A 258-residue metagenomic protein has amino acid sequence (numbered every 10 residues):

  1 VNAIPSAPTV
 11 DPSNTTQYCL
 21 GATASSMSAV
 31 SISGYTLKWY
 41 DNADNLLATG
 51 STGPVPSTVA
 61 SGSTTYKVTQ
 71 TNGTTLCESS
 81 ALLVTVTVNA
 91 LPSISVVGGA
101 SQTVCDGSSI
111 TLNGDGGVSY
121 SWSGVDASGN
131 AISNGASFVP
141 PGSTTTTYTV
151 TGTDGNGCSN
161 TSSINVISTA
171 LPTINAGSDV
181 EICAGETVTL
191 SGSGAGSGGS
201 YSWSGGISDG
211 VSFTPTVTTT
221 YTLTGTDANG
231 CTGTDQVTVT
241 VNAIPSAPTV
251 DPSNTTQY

Functional and structural regions predicted by a protein language model:
V1-P5, T85-A90, I164-A170, V237-A243: Interdomain boundary/hinge segments at the C-termini of tandem beta-sandwich modules
I4-S13, L91-G99, L171-G177, I244-P252: Proline-enriched interdomain boundary motifs that mark the N-terminal boundary and often initiate the first structured
S13-Y18, G99-V104, G177-I182, S253-Y258: Short beta-strand segments of immunoglobulin-like
C19, T74-A81, C105, G155-T161 (+2 more regions): Short, exposed coil/turn segments at beta-strand boundaries within extracellular/luminal domains
G21-S31, D106-G116, E186-A195, Q257: A short beta-strand segment in extracellular, disulfide-stabilized domains
S31-D41, G116-G124, A195-G205: Solvent-exposed loop segments of extracellular immunoglobulin-like
T49-Y66, I132-T149, D209-T222: Solvent-exposed segments in extracellular or luminal domains encompassing
